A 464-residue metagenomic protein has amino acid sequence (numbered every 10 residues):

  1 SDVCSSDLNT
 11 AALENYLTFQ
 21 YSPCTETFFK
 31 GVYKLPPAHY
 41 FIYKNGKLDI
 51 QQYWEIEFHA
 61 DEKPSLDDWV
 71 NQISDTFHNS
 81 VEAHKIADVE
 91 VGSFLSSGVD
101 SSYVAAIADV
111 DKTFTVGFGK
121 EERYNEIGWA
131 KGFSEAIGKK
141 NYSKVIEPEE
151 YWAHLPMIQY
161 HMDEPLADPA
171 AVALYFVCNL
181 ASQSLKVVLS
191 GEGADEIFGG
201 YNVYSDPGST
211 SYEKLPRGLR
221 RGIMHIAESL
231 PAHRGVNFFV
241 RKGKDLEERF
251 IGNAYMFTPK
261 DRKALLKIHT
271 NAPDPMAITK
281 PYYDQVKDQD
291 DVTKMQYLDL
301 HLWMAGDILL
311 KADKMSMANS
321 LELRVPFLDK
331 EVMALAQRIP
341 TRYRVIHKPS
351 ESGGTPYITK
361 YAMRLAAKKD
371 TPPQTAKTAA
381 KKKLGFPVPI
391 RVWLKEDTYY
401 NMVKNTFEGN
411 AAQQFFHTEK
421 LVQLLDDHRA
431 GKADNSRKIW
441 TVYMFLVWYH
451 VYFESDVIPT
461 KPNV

Functional and structural regions predicted by a protein language model:
S1-M162, L174, C178, K368 (+1 more regions): Cysteine-centered catalytic environments shared across enzyme families
C4, G31-P37, K47-L48, A170 (+3 more regions): Adenosyl-5′-phosphate
Y33, F94, V99-D100, G193-D195 (+3 more regions): Gly/Ser/Thr-rich beta-alpha loop segments that engage phosphate groups in nucleotides
D61, S101, E196-G200, S205 (+2 more regions): Short catalytic/ligand-binding loop motif for oxyanion handling, primarily in non-cytosolic enzymes, centered on
P156-Y160, S182, Y204-D206, R391-W393: Short low-complexity, flexible loop/linker segments enriched in glycine and/or proline with clustered acidic
P165-P169: Donor nucleotide-sugar recognition loop
F176-R234, W303, L309-V332: Active-site adenylate/phosphate-handling loop in enzymes that bind or generate adenylated species
T210-A254, Y443, P459: Membrane-proximal basic amphipathic "stem/tether" segments
